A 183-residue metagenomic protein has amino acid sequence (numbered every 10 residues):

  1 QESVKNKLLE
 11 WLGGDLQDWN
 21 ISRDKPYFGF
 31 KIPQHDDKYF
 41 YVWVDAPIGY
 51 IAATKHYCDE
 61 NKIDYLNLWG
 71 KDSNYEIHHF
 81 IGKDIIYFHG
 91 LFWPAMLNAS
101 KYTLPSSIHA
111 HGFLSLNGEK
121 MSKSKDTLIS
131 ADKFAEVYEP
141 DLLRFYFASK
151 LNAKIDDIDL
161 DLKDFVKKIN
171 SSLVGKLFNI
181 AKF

Functional and structural regions predicted by a protein language model:
Q1-F183: Structured secondary-structure scaffolds
